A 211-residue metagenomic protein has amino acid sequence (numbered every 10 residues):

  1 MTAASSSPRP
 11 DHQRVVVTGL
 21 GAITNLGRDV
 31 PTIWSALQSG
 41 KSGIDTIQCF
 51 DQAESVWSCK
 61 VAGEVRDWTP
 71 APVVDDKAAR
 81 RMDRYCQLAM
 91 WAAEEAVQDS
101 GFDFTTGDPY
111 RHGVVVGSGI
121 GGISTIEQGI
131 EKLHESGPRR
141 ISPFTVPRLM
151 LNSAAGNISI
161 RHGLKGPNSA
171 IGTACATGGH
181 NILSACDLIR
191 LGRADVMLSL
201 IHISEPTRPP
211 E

Functional and structural regions predicted by a protein language model:
M1-V17, D108: Flexible, low-complexity linker/loop segments at domain and module junctions
V17, T32-W34, Q38-T173, S204: Conserved beta-ketoacyl condensing-enzyme motif
L20-G27: Short polar catalytic/cofactor-binding loops
G178: Short conserved active-site loop signatures built around small residues
N181: Active-site histidine-anchored catalytic micro-motif
L188-I189: Hydrophobic pocket-lining residues that define ligand/cofactor binding sites across diverse proteins
R193-M197: Short, high-confidence coil segments that cap the C-terminus of an alpha-helix and link into the following beta-strand
I201-E211: Single conserved hydrophobic/aromatic residue that forms the stacking wall/gate of nucleotide- or nucleobase-binding
